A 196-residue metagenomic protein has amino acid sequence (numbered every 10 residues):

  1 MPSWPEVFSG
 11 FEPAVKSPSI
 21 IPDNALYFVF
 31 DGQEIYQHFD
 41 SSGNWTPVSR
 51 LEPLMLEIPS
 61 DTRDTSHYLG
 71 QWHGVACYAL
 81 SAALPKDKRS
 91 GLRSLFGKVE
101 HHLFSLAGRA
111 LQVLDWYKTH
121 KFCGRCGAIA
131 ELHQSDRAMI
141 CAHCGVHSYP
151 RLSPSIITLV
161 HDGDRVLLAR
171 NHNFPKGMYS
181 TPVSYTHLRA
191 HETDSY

Functional and structural regions predicted by a protein language model:
M1-V99: N-terminal alpha-helical interaction blocks
S90-H120: A gly/proline- and charged-residue-enriched helix-loop-helix capping module
G97, Q112-L114, V146-S148, G177 (+1 more regions): Flexible, active-site-adjacent loop/turn segments at secondary-structure boundaries
V113-I157: Cys/His-rich short segments
M139-T181: N-terminal strand-loop-strand
T186-T193: Conserved small/polar residues in nucleotide/adenosyl-binding loops
Y196: Gly/Pro- and small hydrophobic-enriched strand-loop and loop-to-helix capping segments that sit at the rims
